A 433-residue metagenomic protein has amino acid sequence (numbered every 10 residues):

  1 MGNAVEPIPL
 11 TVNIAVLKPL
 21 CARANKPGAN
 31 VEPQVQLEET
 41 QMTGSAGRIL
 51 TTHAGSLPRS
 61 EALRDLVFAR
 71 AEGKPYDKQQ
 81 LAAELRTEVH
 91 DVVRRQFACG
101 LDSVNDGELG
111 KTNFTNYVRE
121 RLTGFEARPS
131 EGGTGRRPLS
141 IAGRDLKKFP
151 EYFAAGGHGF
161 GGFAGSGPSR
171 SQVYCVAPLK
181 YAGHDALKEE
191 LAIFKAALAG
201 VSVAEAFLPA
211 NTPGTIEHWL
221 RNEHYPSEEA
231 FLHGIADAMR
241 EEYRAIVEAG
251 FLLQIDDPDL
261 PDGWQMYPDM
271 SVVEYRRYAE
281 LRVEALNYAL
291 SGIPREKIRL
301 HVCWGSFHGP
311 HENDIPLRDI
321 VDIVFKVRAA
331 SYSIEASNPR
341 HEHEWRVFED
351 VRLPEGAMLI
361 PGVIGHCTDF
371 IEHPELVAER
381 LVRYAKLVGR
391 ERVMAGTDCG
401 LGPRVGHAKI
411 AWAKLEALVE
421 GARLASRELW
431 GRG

Functional and structural regions predicted by a protein language model:
E32-G433: Domain-level signal for soluble alpha/beta catalytic cores
